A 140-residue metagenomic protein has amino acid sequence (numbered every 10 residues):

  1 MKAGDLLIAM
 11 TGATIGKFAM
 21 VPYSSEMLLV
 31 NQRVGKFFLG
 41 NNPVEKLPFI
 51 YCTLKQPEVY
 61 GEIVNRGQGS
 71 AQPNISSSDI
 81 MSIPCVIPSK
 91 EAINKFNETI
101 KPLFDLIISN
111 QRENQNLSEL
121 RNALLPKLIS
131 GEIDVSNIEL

Functional and structural regions predicted by a protein language model:
M1-K55, G69-Q72, S76-S78: A short beta-sheet element
E45, F49, T53, Y60-E62 (+2 more regions): Amphipathic alpha-helical coiled-coil/heptad-repeat segments
